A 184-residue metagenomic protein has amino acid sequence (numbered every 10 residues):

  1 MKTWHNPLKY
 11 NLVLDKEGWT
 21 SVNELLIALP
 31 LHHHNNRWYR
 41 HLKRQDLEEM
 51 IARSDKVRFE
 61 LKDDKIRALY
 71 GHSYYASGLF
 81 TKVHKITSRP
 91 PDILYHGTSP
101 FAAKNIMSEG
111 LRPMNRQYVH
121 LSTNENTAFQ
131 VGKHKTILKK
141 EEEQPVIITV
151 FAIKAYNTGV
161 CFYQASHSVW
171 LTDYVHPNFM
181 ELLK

Functional and structural regions predicted by a protein language model:
M1-P7: Intrinsically disordered, low-complexity serine/threonine- and proline-rich regulatory segments
H5, K16, L26-D63, Y70-H84 (+2 more regions): ADP-ribosyltransferase catalytic core
L8-S21: Short basic-aromatic helix/loop recognition motifs at nucleic-acid and histone-peptide binding interfaces
R89-Y95: Short glycine-/aliphatic-rich beta-strand segments at the starts of folded cytosolic domains
